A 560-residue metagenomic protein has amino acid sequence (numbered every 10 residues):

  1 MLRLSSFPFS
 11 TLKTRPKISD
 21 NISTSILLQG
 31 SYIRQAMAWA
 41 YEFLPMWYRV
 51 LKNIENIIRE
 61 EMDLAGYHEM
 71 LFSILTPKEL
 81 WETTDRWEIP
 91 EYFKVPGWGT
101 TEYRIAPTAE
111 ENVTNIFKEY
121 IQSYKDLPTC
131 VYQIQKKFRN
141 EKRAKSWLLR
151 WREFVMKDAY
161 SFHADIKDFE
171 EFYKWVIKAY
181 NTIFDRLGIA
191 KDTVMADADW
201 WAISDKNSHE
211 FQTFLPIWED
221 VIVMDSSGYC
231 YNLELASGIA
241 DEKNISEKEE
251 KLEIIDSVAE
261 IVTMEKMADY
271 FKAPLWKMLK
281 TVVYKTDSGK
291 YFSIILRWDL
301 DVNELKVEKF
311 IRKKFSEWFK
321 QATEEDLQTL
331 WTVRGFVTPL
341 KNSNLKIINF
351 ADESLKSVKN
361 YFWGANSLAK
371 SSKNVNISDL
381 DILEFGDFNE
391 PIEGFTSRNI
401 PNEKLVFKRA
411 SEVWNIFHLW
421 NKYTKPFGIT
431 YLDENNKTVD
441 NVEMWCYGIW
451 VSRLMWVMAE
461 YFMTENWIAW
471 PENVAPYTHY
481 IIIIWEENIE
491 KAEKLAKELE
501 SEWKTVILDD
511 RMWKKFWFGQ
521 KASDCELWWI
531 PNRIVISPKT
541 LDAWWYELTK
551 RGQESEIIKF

Functional and structural regions predicted by a protein language model:
M1-Q29, E111-A144, S257-M264, V451: Charged, low-complexity intrinsically disordered tails and linkers
M1-W98, A109, V155, Y160-S204 (+1 more regions): TRNA-binding/sensing appendages of the translation machinery
W39, W47, W87, W98 (+17 more regions): Cationic, amphipathic, low-complexity alpha-helical segments enriched in hydrophobics plus arginine/proline
R86-A106, Q212-D225: Acidic, His- and aromatic-enriched active-site or binding-groove loops in soluble protein domains that engage sugars
E110-F117, L148-A159, K167-V451: Extended, low-hydrophobicity, polar/charged segments
M267, M444-A475: C-terminal, non-catalytic macromolecule-binding modules
W467-K521: Generic long, charged, amphipathic alpha-helical segments
L499-I558: C-terminal structured "cap/appendage" subdomains that terminate the fold
